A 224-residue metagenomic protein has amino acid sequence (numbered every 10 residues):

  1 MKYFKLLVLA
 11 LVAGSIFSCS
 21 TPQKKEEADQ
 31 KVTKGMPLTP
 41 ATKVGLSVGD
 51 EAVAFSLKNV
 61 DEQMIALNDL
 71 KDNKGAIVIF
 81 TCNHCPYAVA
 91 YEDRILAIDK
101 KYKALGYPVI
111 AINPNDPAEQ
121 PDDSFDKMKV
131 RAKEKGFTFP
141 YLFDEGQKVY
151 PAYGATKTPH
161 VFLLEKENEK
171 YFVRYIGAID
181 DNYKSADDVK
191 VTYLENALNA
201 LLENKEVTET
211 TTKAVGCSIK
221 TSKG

Functional and structural regions predicted by a protein language model:
M1-K5: Positively charged n-region of N-terminal signal peptides that target proteins for export
S15-S18: C-terminal motif of bacterial Sec signal peptides marking the signal peptidase cleavage site
S20-M36: Short, low-complexity, disordered segments immediately C-terminal to signal peptides in bacterial exported proteins
V32-N68: N-terminal "domain-start" segment that seeds a small globular fold
N68-V89, L198: Short active-site neighborhood of thiol/selenol oxidoreductases, capturing the structured segment around
V89-E134, E145-A152: Structural microenvironment flanking redox-active thiols in thiol-disulfide oxidoreductases
K129-K170: Short, internal strand/loop/helix patches that form the active-site neighborhood or redox-interaction surface
L163-G224: Thiol-/selenol-based redox modules, centered on thioredoxin-like and closely related oxidoreductase domains
